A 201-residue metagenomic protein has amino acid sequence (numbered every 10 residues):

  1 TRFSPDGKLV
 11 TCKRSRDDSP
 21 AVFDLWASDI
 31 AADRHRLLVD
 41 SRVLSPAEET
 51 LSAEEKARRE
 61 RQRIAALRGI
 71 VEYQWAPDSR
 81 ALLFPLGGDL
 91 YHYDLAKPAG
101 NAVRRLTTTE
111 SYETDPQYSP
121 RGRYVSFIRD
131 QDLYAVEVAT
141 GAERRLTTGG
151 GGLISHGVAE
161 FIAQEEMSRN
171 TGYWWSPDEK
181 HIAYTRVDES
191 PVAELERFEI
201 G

Functional and structural regions predicted by a protein language model:
T1-G201: Beta-propeller folds
